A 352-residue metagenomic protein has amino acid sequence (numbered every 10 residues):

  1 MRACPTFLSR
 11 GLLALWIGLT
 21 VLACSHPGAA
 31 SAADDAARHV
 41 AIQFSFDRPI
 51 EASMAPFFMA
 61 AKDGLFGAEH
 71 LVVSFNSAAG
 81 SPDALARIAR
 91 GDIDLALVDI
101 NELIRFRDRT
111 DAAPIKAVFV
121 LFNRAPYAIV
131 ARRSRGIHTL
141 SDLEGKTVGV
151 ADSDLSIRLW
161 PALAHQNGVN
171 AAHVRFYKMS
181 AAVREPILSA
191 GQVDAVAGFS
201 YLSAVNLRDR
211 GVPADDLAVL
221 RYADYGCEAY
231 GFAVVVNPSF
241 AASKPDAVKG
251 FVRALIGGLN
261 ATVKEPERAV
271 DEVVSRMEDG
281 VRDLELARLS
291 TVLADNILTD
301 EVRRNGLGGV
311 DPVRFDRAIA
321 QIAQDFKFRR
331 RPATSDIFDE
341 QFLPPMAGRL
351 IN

Functional and structural regions predicted by a protein language model:
M1-L8: N-terminal secretory signal peptides that target proteins for export/translocation
G11-A23: Bacterial N-terminal signal peptides
S25-P27: Bacterial signal peptide processing site
A29-A32: Boundary at the C-terminal end of the N-terminal hydrophobic targeting segment
D34-A190, D194-Y201, L220-Y222, C227: Short, glycine-/small- and polar/acidic-enriched structural segments that line small-molecule recognition paths
Y177, V183-I187, Q192-R282: Pocket-lining segment of extracytoplasmic ligand-binding domains
S243-K327: Secondary-structure end/capping motifs
F315-N352: Conserved C-terminal helix/tail region of periplasmic/extracytoplasmic solute-binding proteins
